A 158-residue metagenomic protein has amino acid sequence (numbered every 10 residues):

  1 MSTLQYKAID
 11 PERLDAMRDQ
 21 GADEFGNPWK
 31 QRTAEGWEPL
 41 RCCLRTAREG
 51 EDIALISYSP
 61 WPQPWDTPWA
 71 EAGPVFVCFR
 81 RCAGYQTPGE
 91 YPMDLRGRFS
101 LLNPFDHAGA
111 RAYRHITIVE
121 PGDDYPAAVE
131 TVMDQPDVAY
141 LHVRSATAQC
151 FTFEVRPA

Functional and structural regions predicted by a protein language model:
M1, P88-Y113: N-terminal non-globular leader segments, chiefly Sec-dependent signal peptides
I9-P92, S100: N-terminal, charged amphipathic alpha-helical interaction modules
G73, R98, Y125-A128: Amphipathic alpha-helical interface surfaces
N103-Y140, R144, P157: Short, hydrophobic/π-rich interface segment
S145-C150: Short Gly/Ser/Thr- and Asp/Glu-enriched loop/turn motifs at secondary-structure junctions
F151-A158: C-terminal edge-of-domain segments
